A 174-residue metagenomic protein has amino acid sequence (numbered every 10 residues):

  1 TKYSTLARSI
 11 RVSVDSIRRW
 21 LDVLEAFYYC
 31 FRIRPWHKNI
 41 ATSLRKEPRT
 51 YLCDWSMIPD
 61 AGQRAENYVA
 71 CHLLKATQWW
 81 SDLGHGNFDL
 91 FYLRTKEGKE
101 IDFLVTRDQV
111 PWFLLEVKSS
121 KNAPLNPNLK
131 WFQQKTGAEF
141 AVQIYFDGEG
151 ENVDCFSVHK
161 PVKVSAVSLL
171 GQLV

Functional and structural regions predicted by a protein language model:
T1-P111: Accessory nucleic acid-recognition modules appended to NTPase machines
W79-L83, K130-E139: Arginine/glycine-rich "motif VI" loop of SF2 helicases in the C-terminal RecA-like domain
G98-K99, P124-P127: A short, acidic, amphipathic alpha-helical segment used as a generic capping/interface helix at domain edges
W112-F113, F140: Structural motif
V117-P124: Short beta-strand-loop-alpha-helix junction that forms the active-site gateway of nucleic-acid-processing nucleases
E139-Y145: Short, hydrophobic beta-strand segments that form beta-sheet elements in well-ordered domains
G148-V174: Domain-level recognition of nuclease-like catalytic cores that cleave nucleotide substrates
